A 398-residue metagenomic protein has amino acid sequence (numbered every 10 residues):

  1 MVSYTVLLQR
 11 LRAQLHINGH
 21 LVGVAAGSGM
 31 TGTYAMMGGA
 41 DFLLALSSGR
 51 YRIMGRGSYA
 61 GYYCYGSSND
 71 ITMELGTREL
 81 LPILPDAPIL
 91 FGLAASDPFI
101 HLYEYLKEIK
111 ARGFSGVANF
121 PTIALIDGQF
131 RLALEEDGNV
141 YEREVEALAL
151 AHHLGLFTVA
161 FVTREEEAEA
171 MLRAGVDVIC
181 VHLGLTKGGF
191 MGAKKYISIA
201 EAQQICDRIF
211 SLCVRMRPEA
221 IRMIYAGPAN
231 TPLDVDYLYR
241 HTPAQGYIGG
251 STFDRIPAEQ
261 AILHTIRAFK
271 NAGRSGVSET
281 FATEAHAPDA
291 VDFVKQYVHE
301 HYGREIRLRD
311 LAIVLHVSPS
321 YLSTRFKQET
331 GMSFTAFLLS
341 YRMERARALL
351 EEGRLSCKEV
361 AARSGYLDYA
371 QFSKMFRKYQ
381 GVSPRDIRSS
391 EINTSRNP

Functional and structural regions predicted by a protein language model:
M1-A25, T77-D86: N-terminal amphipathic alpha-helix/helix-capping segment at the start of soluble metabolic enzymes
G29-M37, I100-E108, E165-A174, G227-A244: Catalytic cores of alpha/beta
T31, G38, F42, S58-Y141: Active-site beta->alpha loop and helix N-cap motifs at the rims of alpha/beta catalytic domains
F42-M54, G116-D127, V178-G192, T242-L263: Glycine-rich phosphate-binding active-site loops on the catalytic face of alpha/beta enzymes
G55-Y63, M191-A202, F253-T280: C-terminal helical cap(s) of enzyme catalytic domains, especially alpha/beta-barrels
Q296, Q328-G365, S389-P398: Terminal helix-turn-helix DNA-binding modules in bacterial transcription factors
L308-L338, A361-S383: Basic/polar phosphate-binding segments, predominantly the helix-turn-helix DNA-binding elements of transcriptional
K374-P398: …primarily DNA-binding HTH/wHTH and HhH modules…
